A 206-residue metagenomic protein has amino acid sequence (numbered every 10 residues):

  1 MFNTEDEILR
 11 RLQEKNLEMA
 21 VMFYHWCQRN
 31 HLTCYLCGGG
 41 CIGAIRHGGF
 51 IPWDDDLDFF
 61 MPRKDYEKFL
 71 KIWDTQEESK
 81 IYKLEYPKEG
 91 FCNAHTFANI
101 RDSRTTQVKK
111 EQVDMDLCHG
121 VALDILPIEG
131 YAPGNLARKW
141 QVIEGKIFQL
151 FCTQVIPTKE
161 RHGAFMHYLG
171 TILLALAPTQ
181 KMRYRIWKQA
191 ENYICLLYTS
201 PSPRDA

Functional and structural regions predicted by a protein language model:
M1-C37: Helical scaffold of the NTase/Pol beta-like nucleotidyltransferase catalytic core
N16-M19, F60-R101: Metal-dependent nucleotidyltransferase catalytic core
Y24-L57, M61, Y66-E67: Active-site nucleotide-donor binding segment shared across nucleotidyl transfer reactions
C41-G43, D65-E67, E89-F91, I128-P133 (+1 more regions): Short, solvent-exposed loop/turn segments at secondary-structure junctions
I45-G49, Y86-K88, V108-M115: Catalytic micro-motifs at enzyme active sites that drive phosphoryl/nucleotidyl and oxygen chemistry
D54, D58, F97, G120-D124: Extracellular structured ligand-interaction cores
A94, S103-L196: Conserved NTP/Mg2+-binding pocket subregion across the NTase superfamily
Y198-A206: Single conserved hydrophobic/aromatic residue that forms the stacking wall/gate of nucleotide- or nucleobase-binding
